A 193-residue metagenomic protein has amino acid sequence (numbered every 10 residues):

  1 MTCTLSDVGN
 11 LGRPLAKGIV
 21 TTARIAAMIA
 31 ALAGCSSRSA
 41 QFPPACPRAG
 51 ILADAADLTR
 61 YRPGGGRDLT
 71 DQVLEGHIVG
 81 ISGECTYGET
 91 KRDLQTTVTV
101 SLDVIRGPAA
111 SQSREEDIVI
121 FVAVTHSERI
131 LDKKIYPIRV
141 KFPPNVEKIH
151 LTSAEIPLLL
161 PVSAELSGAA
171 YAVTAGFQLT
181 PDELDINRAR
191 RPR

Functional and structural regions predicted by a protein language model:
M1-G18: N-terminal secretory signal peptides that target proteins for export/translocation
L32-G34: C-terminal motif of bacterial Sec signal peptides marking the signal peptidase cleavage site
S36-S39: Bacterial signal peptide processing site
F42-G66: Post-signal peptide N-terminal segment of mature Sec-exported envelope proteins
P43, D132-R193: Helix-rich interaction surfaces within compact, conserved domain-sized segments that mediate assembly or partner
D68-E75, G83-T97, R106-R114, A164-L166: Short, solvent-exposed beta-strand/turn "edge" segments of beta-rich domains on protein surfaces
G80-Y87, V100-P108, V122-E128, V140-P144 (+2 more regions): Beta-strand elements of well-folded, non-transmembrane domains
S113-L131: Short secondary-structure subsegments characteristic of cysteine-rich extracellular domains
